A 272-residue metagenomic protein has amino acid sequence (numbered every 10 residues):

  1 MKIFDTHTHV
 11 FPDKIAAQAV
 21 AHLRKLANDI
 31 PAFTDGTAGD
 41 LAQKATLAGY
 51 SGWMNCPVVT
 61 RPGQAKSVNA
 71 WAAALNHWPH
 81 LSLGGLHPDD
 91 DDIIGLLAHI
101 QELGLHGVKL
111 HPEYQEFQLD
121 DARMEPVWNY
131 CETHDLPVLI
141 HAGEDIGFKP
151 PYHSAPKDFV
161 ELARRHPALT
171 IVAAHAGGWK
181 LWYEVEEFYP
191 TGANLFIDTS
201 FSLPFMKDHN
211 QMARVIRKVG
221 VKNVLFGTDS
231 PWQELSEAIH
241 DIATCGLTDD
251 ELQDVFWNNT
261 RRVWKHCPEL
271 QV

Functional and structural regions predicted by a protein language model:
M1-H9, D13-A48, G52, G220-N223 (+1 more regions): Mid-to-C-terminal alpha-helical segments outside catalytic/metal-binding sites
I3-T6, M54-C56, L83-G84, K109 (+3 more regions): Active-site neighborhood of phospho(di)ester-bond hydrolases with catalytic His/Asp-centered motifs
H7, A45, A72, I100 (+8 more regions): Conserved, mostly hydrophobic/aromatic
F11-K14, T60-G63, D89-D92, Q115 (+4 more regions): Active-site environment of divalent metal-dependent phosphoester hydrolases
D40-K44, V68-L75, L96-I100, R123-V127 (+4 more regions): A general structural detector for well-ordered alpha-helical segments in enzyme core domains, enriched
S51-G52, P62-I146, P150-S154: Active-site gating/metal-coordination segments in enzymes
A74-N76, F188-P190, K218, C245-G246: Short, conserved catalytic or adaptor-binding loops enriched in Gly and charged residues
H106-G107, D120-L225: Catalytic pocket-lining loop regions of alpha/beta-barrel enzymes, especially the amidohydrolase/enolase/GH5 lineages
